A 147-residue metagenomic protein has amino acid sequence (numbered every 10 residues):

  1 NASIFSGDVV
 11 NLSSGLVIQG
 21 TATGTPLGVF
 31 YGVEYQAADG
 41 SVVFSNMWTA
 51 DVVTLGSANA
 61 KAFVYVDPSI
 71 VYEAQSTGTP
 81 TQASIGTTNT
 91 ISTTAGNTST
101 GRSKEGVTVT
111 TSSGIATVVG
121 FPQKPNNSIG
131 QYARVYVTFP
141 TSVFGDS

Functional and structural regions predicted by a protein language model:
N1-S147: Surface-exposed, low-hydrophobicity beta-strand/loop segments enriched in small/polar/acidic residues
